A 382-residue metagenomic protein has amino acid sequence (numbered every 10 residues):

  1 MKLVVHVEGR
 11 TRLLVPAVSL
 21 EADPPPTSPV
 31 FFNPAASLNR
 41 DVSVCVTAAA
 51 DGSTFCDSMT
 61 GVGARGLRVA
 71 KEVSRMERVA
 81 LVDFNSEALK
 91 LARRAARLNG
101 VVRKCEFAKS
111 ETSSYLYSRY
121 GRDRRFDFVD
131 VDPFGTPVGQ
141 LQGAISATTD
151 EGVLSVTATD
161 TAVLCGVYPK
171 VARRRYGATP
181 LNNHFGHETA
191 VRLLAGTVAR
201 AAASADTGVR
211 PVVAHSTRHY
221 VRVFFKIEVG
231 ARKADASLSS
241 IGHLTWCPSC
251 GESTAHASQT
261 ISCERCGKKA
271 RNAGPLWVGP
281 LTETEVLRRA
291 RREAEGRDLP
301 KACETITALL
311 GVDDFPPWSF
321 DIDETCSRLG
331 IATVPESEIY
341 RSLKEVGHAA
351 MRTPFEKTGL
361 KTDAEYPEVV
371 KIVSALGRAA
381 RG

Functional and structural regions predicted by a protein language model:
M1-G382: SAM-dependent transferase fold signal centered on methyltransferase-like domains, encompassing both Class I
